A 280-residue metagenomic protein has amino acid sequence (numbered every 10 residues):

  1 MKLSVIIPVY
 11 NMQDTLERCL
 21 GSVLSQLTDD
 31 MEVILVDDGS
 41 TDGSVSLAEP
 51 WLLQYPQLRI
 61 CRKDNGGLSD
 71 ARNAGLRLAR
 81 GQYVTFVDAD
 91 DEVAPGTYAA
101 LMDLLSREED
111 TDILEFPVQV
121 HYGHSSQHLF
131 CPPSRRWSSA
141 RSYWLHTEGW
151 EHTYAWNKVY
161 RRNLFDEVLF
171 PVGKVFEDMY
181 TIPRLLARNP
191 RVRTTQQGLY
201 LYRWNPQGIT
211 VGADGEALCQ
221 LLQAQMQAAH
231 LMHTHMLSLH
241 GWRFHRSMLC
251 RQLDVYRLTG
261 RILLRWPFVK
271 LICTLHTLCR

Functional and structural regions predicted by a protein language model:
M1-Q220: Nucleotide-sugar donor-binding/catalytic module of glycosyltransferases that assemble extracellular/cell-envelope
Y154, R203-R280: C-terminal subregions of glycosyltransferases and related glycan-biosynthesis enzymes
